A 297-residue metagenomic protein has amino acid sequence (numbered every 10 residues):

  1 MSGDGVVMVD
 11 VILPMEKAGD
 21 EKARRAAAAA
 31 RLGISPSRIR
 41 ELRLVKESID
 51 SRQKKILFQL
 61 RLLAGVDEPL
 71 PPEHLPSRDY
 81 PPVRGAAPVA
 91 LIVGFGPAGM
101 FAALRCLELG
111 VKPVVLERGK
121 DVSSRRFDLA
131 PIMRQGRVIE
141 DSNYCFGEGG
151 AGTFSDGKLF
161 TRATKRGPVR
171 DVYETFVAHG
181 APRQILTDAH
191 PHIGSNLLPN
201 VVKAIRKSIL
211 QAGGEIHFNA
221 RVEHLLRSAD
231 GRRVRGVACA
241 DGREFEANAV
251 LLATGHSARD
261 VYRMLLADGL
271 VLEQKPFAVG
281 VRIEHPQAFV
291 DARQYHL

Functional and structural regions predicted by a protein language model:
S2-F58, L62-F154, K158-L297: Residues forming the flavin
